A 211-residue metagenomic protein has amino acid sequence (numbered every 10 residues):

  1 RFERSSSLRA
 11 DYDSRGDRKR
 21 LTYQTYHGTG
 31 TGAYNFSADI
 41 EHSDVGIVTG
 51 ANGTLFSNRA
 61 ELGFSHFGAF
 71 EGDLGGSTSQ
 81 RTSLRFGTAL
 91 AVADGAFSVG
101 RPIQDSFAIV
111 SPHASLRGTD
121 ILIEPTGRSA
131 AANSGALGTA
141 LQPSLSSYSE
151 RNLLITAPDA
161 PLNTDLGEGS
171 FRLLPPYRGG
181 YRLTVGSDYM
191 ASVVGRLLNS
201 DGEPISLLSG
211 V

Functional and structural regions predicted by a protein language model:
R1-G210: Flexible, glycine-rich linker and terminal segments associated with outer-membrane beta-barrel/transport systems
